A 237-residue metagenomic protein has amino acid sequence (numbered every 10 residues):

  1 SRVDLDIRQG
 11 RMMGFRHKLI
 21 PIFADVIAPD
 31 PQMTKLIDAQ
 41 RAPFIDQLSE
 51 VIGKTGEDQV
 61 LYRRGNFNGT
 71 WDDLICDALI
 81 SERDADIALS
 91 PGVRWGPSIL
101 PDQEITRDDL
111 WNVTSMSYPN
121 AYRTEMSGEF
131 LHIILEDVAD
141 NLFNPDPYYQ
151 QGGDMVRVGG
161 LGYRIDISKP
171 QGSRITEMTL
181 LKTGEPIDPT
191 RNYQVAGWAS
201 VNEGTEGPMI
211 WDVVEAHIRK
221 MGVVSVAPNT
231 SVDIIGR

Functional and structural regions predicted by a protein language model:
S1-R237: Catalytic centers of hydrolytic enzymes
